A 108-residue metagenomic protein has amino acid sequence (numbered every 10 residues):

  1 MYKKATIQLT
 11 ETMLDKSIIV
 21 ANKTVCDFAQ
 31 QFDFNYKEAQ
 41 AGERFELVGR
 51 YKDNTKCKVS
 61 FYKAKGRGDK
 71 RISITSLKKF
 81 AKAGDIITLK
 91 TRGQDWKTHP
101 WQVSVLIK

Functional and structural regions predicted by a protein language model:
M1-K108: Acidic, low-complexity intrinsically disordered regions
